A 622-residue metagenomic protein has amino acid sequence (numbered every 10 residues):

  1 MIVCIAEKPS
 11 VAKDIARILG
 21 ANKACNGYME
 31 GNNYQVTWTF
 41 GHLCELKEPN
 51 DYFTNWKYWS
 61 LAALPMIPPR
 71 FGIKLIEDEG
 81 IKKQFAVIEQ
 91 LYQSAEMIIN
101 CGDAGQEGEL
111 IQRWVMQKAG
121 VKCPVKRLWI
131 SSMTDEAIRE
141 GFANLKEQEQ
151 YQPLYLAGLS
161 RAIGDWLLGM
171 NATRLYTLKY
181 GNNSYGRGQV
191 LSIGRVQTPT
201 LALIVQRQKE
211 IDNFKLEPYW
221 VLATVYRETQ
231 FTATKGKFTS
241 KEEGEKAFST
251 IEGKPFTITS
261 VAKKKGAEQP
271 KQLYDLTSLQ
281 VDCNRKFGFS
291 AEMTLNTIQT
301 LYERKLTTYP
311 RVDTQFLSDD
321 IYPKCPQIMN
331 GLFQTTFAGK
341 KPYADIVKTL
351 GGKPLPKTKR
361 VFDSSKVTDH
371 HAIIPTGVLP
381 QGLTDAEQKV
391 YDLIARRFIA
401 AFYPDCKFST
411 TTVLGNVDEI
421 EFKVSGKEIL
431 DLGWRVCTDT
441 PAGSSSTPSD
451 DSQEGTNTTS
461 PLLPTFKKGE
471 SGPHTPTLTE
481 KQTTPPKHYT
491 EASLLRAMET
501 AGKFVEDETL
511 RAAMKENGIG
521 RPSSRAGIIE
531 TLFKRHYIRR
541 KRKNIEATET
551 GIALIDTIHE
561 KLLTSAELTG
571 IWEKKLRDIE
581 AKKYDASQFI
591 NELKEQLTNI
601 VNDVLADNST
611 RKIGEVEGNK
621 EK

Functional and structural regions predicted by a protein language model:
M1, R70-K74, A95-I99, Y185-G186 (+6 more regions): Glycine- and acidic
M1-M170, T447, P485: Intrinsically disordered, low-complexity regulatory segments
I2-V3, C25, K118, T173 (+4 more regions): Basic, low-complexity terminal or inter-domain segments flanking catalytic cores
P49, I99, R139, T229-I251 (+2 more regions): OB-fold/S1-family RNA-binding modules
F71, G80, A86-V87, Q93-S94 (+3 more regions): C-terminal or mid-to-C-terminal helical accessory/interaction module adjacent to the motor/catalytic core
D103, D282, K286-S290, T294: A conserved hydrophobic secondary-structure block that centers on an alpha-helix together with its immediately flanking
E149, K241-Y274, Q280: Metal- or metallocofactor-binding catalytic centers and their adjacent structured scaffolds across diverse enzyme
